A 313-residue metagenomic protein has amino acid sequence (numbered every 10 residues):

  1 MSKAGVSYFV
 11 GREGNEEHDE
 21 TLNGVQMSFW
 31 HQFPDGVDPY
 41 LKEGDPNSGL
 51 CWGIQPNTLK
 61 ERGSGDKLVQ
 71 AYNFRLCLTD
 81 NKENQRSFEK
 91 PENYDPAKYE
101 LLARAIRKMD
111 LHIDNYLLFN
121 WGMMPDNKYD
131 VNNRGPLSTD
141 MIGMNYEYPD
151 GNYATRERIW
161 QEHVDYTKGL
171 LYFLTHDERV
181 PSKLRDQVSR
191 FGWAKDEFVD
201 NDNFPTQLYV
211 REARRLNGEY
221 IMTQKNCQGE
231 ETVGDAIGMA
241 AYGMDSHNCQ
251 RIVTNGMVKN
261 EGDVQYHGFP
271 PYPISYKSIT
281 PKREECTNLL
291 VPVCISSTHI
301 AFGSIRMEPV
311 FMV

Functional and structural regions predicted by a protein language model:
M1-M312: Flavin (FAD/FMN)-binding glycine-rich loop and adjacent Rossmann-like elements that form
